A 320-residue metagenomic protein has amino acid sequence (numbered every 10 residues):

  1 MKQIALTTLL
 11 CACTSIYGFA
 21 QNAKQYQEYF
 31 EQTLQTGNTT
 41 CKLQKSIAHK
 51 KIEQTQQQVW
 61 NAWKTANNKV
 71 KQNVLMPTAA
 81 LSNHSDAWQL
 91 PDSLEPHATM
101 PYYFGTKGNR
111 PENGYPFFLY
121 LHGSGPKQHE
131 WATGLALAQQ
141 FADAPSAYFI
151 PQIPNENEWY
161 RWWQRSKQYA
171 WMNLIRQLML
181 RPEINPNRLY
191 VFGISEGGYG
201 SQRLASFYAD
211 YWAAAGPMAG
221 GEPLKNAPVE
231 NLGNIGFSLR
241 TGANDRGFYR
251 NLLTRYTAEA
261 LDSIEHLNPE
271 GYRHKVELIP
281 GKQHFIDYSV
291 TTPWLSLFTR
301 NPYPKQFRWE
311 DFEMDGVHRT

Functional and structural regions predicted by a protein language model:
M1-Q25: Bacterial Sec-dependent N-terminal signal peptides
Q21-K42, I47, S263-T320: Alpha/beta-hydrolase-fold serine-hydrolase catalytic core, especially in secreted/extracellular enzymes
Q21-Y115: A domain-start/cap signature at the N-terminus of enzymes
N113-F117, A144-Y148, N185-L189, A209-A214 (+2 more regions): Loop/turn elements at helix/coil->beta-strand transitions in domains of secreted/extracellular proteins
N113-G114, Q128-G134, W159-Q164, Q202-L204 (+3 more regions): Short, solvent-exposed loop/turn and secondary-structure capping segments
G114-L180: Active-site machinery of serine-nucleophile hydrolases
P126, N187-G233: Primarily recognizes the serine-hydrolase "nucleophile elbow" in alpha/beta-hydrolase and SGNH/GDSL folds
A214, A219-S296: The feature captures the conserved acid-bearing segment of alpha/beta-hydrolase catalytic domains
